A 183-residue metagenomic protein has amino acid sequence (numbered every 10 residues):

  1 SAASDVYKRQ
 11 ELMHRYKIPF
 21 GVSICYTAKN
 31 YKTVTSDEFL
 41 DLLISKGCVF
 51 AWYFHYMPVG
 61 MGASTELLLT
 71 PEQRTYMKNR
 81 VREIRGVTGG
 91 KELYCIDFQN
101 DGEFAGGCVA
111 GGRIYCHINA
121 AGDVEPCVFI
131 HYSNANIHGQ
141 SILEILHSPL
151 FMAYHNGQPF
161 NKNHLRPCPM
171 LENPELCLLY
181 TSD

Functional and structural regions predicted by a protein language model:
S1: Conserved SAM/AdoMet-binding glycine-rich loop
S4-G107, G111, A120-A121, E125 (+2 more regions): Radical SAM enzyme [4Fe-4S]-AdoMet core and its adjacent flexible, acidic and glycine-rich loops/tails across
V124, F129-S182: Flexible mid-to-C-terminal extensions adjoining Fe-S/redox cofactors in radical SAM and related proteins
